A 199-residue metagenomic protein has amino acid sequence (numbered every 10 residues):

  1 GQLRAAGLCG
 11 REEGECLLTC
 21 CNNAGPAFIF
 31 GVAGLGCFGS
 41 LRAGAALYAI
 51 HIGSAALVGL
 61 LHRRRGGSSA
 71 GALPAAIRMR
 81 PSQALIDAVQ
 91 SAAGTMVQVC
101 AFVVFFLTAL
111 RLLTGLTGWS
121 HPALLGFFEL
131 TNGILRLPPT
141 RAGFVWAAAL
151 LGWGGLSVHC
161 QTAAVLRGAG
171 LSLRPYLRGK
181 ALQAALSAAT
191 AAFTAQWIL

Functional and structural regions predicted by a protein language model:
G1-C37, L124-L137, F144-A169: Alpha-helical membrane segments and immediately flanking helix-loop junctions that form or couple to the substrate/ion
L17, G44-A49, C100-A101, W146-A149 (+1 more regions): Hydrophobic alpha-helical transmembrane segments
A27-F28, I52-A56, F144-L199: C-terminal transmembrane helix pair
F28-V32, F106-G118, T190-L199: Juxtamembrane "helix exit" motif at the C-terminal ends of alpha-helical transmembrane segments in multi-pass membrane
S40-L41, G59, R63-G71, G115 (+2 more regions): Transmembrane helix-loop junctions in multipass membrane proteins, especially transporters and channels
A43-G59: Alpha-helical transmembrane segments
R65-Q90: Intrinsically disordered, low-complexity non-transmembrane regions of multi-pass membrane transporters
L85-G155: Transmembrane helical segments that form the transport core of multi-pass membrane transport proteins
